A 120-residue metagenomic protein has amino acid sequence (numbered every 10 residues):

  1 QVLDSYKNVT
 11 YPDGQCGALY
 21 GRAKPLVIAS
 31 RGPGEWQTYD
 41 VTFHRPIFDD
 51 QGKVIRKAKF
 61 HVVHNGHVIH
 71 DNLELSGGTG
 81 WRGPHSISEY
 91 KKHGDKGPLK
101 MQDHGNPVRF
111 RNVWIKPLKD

Functional and structural regions predicted by a protein language model:
Q1-D120: Carbohydrate-interacting regions of secretory-pathway proteins
